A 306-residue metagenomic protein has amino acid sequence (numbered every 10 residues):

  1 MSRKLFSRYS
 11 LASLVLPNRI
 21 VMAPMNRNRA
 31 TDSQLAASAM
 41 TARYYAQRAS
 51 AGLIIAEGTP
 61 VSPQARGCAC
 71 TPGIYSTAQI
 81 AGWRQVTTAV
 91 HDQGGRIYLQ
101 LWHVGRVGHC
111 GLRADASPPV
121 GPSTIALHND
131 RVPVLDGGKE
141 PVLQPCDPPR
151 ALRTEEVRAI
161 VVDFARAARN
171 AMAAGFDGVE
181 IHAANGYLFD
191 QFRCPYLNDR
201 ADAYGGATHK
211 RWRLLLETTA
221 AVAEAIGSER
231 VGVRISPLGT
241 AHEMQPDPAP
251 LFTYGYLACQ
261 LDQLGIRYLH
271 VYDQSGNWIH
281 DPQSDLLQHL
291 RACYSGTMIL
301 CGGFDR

Functional and structural regions predicted by a protein language model:
M1-R306: Flavin-dependent oxidoreductase catalytic cores
